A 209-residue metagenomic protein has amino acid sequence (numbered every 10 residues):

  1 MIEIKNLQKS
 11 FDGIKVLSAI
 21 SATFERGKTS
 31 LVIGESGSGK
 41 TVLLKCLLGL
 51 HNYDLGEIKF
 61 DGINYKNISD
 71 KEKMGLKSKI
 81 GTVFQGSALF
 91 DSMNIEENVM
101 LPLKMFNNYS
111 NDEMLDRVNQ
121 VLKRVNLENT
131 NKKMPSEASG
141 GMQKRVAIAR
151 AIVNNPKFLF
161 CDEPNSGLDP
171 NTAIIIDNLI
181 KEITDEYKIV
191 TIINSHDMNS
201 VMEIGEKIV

Functional and structural regions predicted by a protein language model:
L48: Helix-to-loop junction immediately C-terminal to a conserved catalytic motif
N64, D112-N129: Conserved ABC ATPase "signature" region
M134-A138, M142: Conserved ABC ATPase signature
V153-K157: A short, proline-enriched helix->beta-strand linker immediately N-terminal to the Walker B motif in ABC-type P-loop
L159-D162: Catalytic Walker B motif of ABC-type/P-loop ATPase nucleotide-binding domains
P170-T172: Helix N-cap at the start of a conserved alpha-helix in ABC-type nucleotide-binding domains
S195-H196: H-loop/switch region of ABC-family ATPase nucleotide-binding domains
